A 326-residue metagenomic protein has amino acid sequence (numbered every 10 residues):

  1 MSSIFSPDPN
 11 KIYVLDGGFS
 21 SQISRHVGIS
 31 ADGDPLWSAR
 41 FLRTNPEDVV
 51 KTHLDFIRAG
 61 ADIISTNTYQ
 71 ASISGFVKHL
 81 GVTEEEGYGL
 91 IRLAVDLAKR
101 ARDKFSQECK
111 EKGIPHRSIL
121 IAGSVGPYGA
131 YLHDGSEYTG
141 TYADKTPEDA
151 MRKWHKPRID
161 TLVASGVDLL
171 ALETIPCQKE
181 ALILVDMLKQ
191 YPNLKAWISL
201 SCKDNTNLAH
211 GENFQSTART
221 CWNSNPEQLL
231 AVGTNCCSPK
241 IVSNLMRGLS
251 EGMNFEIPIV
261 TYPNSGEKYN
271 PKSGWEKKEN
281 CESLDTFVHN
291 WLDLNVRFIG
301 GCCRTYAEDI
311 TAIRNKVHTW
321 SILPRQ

Functional and structural regions predicted by a protein language model:
M1-Q326: Domain-level signal for soluble alpha/beta catalytic cores
